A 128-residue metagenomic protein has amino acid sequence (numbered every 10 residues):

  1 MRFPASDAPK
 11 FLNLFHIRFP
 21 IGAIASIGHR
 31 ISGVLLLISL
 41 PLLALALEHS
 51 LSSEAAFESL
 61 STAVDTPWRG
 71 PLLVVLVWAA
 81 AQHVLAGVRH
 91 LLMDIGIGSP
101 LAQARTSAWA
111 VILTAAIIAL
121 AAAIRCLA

Functional and structural regions predicted by a protein language model:
M1-A128: Membrane-embedded alpha-helical bundles that constitute the cytochrome b-like, heme-associated redox core of multi-pass
